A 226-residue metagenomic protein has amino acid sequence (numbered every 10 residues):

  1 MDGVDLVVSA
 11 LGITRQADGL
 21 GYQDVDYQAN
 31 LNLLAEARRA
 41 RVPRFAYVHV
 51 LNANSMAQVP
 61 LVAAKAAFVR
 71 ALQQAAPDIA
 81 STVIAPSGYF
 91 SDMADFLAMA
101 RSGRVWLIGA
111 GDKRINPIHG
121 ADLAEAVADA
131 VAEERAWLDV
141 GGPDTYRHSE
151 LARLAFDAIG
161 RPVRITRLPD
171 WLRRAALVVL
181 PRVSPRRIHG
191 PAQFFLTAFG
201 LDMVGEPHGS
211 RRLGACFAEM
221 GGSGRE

Functional and structural regions predicted by a protein language model:
M1-N32, E36-A40, N54: NAD(P)H-binding glycine-rich loop region in Rossmannoid oxidoreductase-like domains and their noncatalytic homologs
V4, N30, K65, M93-F96 (+4 more regions): A general structural signal for well-ordered alpha-helical segments in protein cores
A10-L11, F45-L51, I84-P86: SDR active-site strand-loop-helix element
G19, V50, A57-V59: Conserved catalytic loop/helix region of short-chain dehydrogenase/reductase
D24-Q28, P43, A63, A67: Conserved internal alpha-helix in NAD(P)-dependent oxidoreductase domains
L34, G120-A128, S210-A218: Short, amphipathic alpha-helical "lid/cap" segments that border enzyme active or binding sites
A40, N54-P162, V178-V179: Oxidoreductase cofactor-interface core, primarily capturing Rossmann-like NAD(P)-dependent enzymes
D170-E226: A hydrophobic C-terminal alpha-helical subdomain
